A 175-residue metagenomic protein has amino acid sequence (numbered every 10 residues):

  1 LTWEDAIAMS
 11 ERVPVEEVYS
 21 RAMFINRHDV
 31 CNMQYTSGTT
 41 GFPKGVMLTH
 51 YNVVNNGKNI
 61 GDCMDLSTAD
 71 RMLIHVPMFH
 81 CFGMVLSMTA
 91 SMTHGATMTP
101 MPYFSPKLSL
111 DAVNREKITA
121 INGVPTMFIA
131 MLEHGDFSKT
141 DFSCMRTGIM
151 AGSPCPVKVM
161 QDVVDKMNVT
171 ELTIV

Functional and structural regions predicted by a protein language model:
L1-E4, S10-Y35, F42, D65-R71: Conserved pre-ATP/AMP-binding loop-to-beta segment of ANL
W3-D5, H28, H50-Y51, V76 (+1 more regions): Structural detector for helix-capping/boundary residues
V30, T36-T39, M72, M78 (+4 more regions): Conserved S/T- and glycine-rich ATP-binding loop of Class I adenylate-forming
G38-T39, G95, G152: Conserved G/P- and acidic residue-centered "switch" motifs that form tight phosphate/ATP-binding loops in soluble
K44-M47, I74-H75, A96-Y103, T173: Short beta-strand->loop structural element characteristic of the AMP-binding/adenylate-forming
V54-R71, F79-A120, H134: Conserved AMP-binding/adenylation subdomain of ANL enzymes
I118-G123, L132-V175: Gly/Ser/Thr-rich phosphate-binding loop
